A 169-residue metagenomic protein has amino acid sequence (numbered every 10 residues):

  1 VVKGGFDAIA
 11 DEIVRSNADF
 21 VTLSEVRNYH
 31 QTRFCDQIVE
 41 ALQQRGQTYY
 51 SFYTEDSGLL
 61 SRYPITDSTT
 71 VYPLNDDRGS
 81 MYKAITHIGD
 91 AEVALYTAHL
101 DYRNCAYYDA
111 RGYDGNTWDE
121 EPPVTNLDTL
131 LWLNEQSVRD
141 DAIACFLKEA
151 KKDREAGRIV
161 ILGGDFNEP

Functional and structural regions predicted by a protein language model:
V1, V26, L100, D165-F166: Active-site metal-binding loops of divalent metal-dependent hydrolases
V1-K3, E92-Y102, P122-W132: Active-site-proximal beta-strand elements of phosphoester/diester hydrolases
V1-V2, T22-N28, T129-S137: Second-shell loop/turn segments in exported
G4-A10, G79-Y82: Alpha-helical scaffolding within the catalytic cores of extracellular/periplasmic polymer-degrading hydrolases
G5-I9, F34, I38, D56 (+2 more regions): Stable alpha-helical elements in mature extracytoplasmic
R15-N17: Active-site charged/polar residues at nucleotide-handling catalytic sites that mediate phosphoryl, nucleotidyl
F20, V26-D114: Structured beta-strand-rich core segments of catalytic domains in phosphoester-bond hydrolases
R111-P169: Metal-dependent phosphoesterases centered on the DNase I-like endonuclease/exonuclease/phosphatase
